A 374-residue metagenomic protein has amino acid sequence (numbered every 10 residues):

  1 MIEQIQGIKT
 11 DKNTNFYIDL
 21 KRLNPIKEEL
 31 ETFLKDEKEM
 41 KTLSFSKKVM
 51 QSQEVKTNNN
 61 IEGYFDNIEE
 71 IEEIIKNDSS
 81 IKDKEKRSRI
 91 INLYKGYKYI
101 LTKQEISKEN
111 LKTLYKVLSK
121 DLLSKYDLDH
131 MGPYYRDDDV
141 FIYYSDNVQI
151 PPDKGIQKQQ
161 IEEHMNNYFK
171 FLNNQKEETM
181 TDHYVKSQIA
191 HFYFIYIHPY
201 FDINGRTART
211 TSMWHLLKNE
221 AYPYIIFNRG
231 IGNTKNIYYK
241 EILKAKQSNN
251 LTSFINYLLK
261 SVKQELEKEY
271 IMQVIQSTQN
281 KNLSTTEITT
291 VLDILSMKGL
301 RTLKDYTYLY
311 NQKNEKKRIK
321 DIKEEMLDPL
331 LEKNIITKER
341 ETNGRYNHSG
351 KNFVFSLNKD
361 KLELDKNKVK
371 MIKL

Functional and structural regions predicted by a protein language model:
M1-F201, T207-L374: FIC/Doc superfamily catalytic core
